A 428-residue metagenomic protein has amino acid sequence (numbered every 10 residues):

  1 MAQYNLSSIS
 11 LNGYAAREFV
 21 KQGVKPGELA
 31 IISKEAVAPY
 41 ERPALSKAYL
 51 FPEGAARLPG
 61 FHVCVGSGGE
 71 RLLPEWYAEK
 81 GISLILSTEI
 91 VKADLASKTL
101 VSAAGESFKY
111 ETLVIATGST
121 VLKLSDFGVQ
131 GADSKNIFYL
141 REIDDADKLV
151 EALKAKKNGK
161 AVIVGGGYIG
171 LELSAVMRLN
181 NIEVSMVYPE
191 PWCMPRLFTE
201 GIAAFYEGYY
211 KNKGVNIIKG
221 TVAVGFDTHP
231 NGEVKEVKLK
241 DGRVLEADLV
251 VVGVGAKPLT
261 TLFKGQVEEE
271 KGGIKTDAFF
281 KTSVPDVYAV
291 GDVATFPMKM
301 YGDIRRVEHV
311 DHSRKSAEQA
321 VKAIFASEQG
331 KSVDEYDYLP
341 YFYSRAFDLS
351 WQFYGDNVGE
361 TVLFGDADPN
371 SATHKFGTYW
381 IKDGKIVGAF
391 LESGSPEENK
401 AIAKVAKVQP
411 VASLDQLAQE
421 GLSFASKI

Functional and structural regions predicted by a protein language model:
M1-Q3, P52-G69, E79, Q130 (+3 more regions): Eukaryotic N-terminal low-complexity, Ser/Thr- and Lys/Arg-rich leader segments that predominantly function as
M1-Y4, E18, E70-K160, G220 (+5 more regions): FAD-binding core/adjacent interface of flavoenzyme oxidoreductases
A2, V293-K400: Mid-to-C-terminal Rossmann-like scaffold of FAD/NAD(P)H-dependent oxidoreductases
A2-S83, V176-F198, K400: Beta1-alpha1 glycine-rich phosphate/pyrophosphate-binding loop at the start of Rossmann-like nucleotide-binding domains
S7-N12, R141-E142, G165-G167: Glycine-rich Rossmann-fold phosphate-binding loop(s) that bind the pyrophosphate of adenine dinucleotide cofactors
E28-A30, I85-A93, S97-T99, F108 (+1 more regions): A Rossmann-like FAD-binding core segment of flavoenzymes
D133-K157, E233-K238, G242-Q319, A412-A418 (+1 more regions): FAD-site-proximal beta/loop scaffold in flavoenzymes
D144-F198: Rossmann-like NAD(P)H-binding beta-loop-alpha module
